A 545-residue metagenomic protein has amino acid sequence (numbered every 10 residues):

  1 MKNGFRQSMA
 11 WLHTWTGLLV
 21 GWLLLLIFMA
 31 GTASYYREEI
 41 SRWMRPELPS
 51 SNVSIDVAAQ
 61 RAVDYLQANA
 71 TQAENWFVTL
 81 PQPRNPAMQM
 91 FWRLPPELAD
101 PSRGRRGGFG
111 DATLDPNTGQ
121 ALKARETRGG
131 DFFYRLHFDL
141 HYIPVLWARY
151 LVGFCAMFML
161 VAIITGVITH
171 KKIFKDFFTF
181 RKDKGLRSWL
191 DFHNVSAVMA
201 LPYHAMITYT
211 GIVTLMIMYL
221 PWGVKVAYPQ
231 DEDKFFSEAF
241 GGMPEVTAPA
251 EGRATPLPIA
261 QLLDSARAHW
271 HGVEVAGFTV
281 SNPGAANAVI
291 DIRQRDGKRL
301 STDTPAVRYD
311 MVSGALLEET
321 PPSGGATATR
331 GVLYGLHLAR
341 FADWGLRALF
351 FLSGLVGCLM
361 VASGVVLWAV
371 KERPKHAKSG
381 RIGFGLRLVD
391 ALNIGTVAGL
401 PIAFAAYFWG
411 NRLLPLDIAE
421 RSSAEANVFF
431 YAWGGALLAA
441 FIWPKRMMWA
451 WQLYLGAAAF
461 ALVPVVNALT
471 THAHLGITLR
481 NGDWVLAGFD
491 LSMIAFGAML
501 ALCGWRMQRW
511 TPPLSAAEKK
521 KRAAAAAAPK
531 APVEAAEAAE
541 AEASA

Functional and structural regions predicted by a protein language model:
M1-A545: Conserved histidines in hydrophobic membrane contexts and catalytic metal-binding motifs
